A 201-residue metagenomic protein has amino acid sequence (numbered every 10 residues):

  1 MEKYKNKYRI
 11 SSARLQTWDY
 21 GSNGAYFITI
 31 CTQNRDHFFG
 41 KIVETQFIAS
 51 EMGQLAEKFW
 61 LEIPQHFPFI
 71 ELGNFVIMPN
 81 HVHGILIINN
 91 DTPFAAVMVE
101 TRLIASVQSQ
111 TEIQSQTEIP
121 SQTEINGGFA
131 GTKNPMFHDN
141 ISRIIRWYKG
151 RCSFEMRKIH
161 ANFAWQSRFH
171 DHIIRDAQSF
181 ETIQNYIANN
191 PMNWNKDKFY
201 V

Functional and structural regions predicted by a protein language model:
M1-V201: Short catalytic/metal-binding and nucleic-acid-binding patches
